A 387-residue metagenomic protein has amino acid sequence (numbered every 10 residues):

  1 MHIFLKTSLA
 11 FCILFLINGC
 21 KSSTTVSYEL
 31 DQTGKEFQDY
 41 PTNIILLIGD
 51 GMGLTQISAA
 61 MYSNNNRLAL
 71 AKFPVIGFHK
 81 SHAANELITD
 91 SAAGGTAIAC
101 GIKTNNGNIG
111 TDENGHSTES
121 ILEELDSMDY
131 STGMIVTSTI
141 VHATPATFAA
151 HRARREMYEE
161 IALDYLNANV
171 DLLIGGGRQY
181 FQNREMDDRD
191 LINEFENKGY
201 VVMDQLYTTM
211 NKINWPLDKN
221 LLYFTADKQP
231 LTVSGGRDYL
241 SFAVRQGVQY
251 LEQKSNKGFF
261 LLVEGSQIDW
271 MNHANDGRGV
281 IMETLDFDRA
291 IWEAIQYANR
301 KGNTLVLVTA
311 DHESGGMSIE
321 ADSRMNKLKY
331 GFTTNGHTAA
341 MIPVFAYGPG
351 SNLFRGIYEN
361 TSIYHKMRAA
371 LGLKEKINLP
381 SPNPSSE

Functional and structural regions predicted by a protein language model:
H2-A10: Sec-dependent signal peptide recognition, specifically the positively charged N-region followed immediately by
I17-G19: C-terminal motif of bacterial Sec signal peptides marking the signal peptidase cleavage site
K21-G177, Q182-R184, L191-I213, E313-E387: N-terminal catalytic scaffold of extracellular/periplasmic and nuclease hydrolases that process anionic headgroups
L54, L285-M325: Metal-dependent active-site segment of extracytoplasmic phospho-/sulfohydrolases and closely related
I98-N106, L217-T232, D269-N275, F345-P349: Gly-rich Lys/Arg/Thr-decorated short loops/hinges at beta-loop-alpha junctions or inter-strand turns that position
A143-A149, K228-P230, V244-V248, S255-E293: Active-site His/acidic residue clusters
M203-T209, R237-Q253: A Trp-anchored, charged/polar loop motif used as the substrate-binding/catalytic surface of acyl/ester-handling
G279-Q296, N326-T338, I342: Gly/Ser/Thr-rich active-site loops/lids in small-molecule metabolic enzymes that frequently grip phosphoryl groups
